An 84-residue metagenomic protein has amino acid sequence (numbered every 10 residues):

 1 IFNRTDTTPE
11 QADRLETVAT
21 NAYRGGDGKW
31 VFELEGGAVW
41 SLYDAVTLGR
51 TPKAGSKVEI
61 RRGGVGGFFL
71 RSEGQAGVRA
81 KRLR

Functional and structural regions predicted by a protein language model:
I1-A12: Pro/Ala/Gly-rich low-complexity, hydrophilic intrinsically disordered segments
Q11-G26: Structural detector for short beta-strands of small beta-barrel domains
G26-D27, S41-T47: Short alpha-helix capping/helix-loop boundary micro-motifs
G26-F32, F68: Short aromatic-glycine-enriched beta-strand elements
F32-W40: OB-fold (S1/OB) nucleic-acid-binding surfaces
V46-R61: Short nucleic-acid-contacting surface segments enriched for D/E, G, S/T with interspersed K/R
P52, V65-S72: Short, Lys/Arg- and Gly-enriched loop/turn segments at beta-strand edges
L70-R84: Short, compositionally biased
